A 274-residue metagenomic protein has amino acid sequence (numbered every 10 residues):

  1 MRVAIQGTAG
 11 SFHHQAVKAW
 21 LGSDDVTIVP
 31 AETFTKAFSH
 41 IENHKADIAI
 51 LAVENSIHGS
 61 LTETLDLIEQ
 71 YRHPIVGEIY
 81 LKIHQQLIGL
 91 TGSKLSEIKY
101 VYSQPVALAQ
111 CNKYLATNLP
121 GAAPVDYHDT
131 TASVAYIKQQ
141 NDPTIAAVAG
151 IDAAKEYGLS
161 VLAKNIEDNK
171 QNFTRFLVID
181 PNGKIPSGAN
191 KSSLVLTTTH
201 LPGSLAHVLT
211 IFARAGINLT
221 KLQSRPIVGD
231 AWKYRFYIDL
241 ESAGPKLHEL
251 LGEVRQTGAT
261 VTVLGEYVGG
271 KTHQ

Functional and structural regions predicted by a protein language model:
M1-Q274: Domain-level signature for soluble enzymes in the chorismate/prephenate branch of the shikimate pathway
